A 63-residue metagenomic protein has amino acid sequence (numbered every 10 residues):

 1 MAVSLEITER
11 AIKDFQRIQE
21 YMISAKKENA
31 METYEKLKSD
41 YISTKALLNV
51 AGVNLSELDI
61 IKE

Functional and structural regions predicted by a protein language model:
I7-R10, R17-E63: Short, charge-rich amphipathic interface segments used for partner binding and complex assembly
